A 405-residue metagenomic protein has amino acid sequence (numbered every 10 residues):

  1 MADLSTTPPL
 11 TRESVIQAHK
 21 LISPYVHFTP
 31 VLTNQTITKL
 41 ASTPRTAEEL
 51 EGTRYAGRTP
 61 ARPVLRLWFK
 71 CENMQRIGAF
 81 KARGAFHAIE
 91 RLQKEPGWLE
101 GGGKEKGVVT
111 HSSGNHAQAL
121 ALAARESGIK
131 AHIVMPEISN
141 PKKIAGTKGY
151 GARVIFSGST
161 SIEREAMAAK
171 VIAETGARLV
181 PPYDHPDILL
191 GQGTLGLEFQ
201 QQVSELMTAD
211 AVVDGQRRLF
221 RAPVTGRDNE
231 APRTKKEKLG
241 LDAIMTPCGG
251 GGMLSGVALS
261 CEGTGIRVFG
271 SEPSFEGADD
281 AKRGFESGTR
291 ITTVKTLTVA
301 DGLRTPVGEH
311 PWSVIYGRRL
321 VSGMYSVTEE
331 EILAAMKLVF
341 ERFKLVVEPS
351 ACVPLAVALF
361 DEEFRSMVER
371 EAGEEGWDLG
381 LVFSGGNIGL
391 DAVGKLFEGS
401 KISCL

Functional and structural regions predicted by a protein language model:
M1-L405: PLP-dependent amino-acid enzyme catalytic core
